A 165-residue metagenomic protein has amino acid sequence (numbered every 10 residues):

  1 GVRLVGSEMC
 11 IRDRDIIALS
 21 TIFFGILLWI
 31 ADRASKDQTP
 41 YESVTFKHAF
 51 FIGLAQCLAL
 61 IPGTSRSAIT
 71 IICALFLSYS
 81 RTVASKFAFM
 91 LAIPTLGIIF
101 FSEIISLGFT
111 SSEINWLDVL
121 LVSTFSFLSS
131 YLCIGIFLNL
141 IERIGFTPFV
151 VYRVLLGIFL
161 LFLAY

Functional and structural regions predicted by a protein language model:
G1-I11: Single conserved hydrophobic/aromatic residue that forms the stacking wall/gate of nucleotide- or nucleobase-binding
R3, C57-S65, G157-Y165: Hydrophobic alpha-helical transmembrane segments in multi-pass integral membrane proteins
R3, I99-I136: Selective hydrophobic functional segments
L19-L27, L54, P94-F101, L121-S129 (+1 more regions): Lipid-exposed faces of alpha-helical membrane segments in multi-pass integral membrane proteins
T21, Y41-C57: Small-residue-enriched transmembrane helix starts and helix-helix packing motifs in multi-pass inner-membrane proteins
I22-P40, F101, I105, Y131-I136 (+1 more regions): Transmembrane helix exit motif
I52-A55, A68-L91: Interfacial segments of multi-pass membrane proteins
S130-L155: Interfacial loop-to-transmembrane junctions
